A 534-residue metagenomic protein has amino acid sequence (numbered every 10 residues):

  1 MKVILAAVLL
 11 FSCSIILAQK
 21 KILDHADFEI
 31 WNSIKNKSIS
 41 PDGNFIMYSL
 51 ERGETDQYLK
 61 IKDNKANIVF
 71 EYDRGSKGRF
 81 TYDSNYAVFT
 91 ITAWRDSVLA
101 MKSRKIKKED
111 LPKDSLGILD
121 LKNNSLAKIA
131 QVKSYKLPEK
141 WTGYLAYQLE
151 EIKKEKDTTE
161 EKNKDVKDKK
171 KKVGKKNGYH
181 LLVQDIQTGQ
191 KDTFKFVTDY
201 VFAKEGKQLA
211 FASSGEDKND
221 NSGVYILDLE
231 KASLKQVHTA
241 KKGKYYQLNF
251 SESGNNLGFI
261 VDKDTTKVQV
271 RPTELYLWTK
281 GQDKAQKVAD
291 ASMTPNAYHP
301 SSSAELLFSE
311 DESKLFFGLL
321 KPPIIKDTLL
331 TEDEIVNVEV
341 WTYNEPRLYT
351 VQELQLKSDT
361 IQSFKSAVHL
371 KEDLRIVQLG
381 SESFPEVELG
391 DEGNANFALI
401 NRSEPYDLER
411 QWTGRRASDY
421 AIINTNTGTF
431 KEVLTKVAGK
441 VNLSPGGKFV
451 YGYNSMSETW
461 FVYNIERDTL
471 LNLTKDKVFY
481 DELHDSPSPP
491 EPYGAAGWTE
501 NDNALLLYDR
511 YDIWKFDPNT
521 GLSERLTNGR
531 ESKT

Functional and structural regions predicted by a protein language model:
M1-L23: Bacterial Sec-dependent N-terminal signal peptides
A18-T534: Beta-propeller folds
